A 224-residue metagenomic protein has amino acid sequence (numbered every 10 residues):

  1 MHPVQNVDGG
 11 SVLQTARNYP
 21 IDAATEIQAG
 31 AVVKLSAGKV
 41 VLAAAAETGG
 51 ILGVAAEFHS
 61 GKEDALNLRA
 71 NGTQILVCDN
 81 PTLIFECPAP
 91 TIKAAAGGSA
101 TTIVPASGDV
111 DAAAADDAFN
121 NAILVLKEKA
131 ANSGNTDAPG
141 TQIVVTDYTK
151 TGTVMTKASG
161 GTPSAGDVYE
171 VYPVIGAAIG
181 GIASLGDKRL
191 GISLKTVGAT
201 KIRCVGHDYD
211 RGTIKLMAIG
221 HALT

Functional and structural regions predicted by a protein language model:
M1-S107, D111-A158, T162-T224: Surface-exposed, low-hydrophobicity beta-strand/loop segments enriched in small/polar/acidic residues
